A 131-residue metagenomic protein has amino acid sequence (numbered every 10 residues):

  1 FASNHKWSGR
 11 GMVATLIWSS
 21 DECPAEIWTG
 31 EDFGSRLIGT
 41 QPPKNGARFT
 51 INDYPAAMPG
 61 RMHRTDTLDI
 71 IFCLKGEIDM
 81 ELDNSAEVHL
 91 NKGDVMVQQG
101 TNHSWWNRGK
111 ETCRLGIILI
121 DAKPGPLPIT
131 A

Functional and structural regions predicted by a protein language model:
F1-D53, A131: A short, N-terminal "cap"/entry segment at the start of jelly-roll beta-barrel domains of the cupin/DSBH fold
D32-R36, A47-D66, Q99-H103, D121-K123: Conserved short histidine dyad/triad with adjacent acidic residue
D66-N84: Glycine- and acidic-residue-biased ligand/ion/polar-headgroup-sensing regions
D69-I70, V95-S104, K110-P126: A short hydrophobic beta-strand segment most commonly corresponding to one strand of the jelly-roll/cupin
L74, N91, W106: Residue-level detector of conserved, well-ordered beta-strand and adjacent loop positions that form binding/recognition
I78, V88, H103: Glycine-centered loop/turn positions within well-structured domains that cap or flank conserved ligand/cofactor-binding
D83-N84, R108-G109, I129: Conserved catalytic-core motifs of eukaryotic protein kinase domains, centered on the activation segment
N84-G100: Short acidic-glycine-tyrosine-enriched beta hairpin
